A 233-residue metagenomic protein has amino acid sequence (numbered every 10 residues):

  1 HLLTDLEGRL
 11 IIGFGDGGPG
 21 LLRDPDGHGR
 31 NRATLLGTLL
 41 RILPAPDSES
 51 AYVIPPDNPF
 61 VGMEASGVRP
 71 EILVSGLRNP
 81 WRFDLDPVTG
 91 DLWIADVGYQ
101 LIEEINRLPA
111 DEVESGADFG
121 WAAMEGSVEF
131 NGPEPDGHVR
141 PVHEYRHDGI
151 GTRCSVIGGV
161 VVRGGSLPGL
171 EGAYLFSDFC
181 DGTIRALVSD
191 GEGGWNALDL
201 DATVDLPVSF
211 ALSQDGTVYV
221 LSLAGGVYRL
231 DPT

Functional and structural regions predicted by a protein language model:
H1-L3: Asp-box/WD-like beta-propeller blade repeats and closely related beta-sheet repeat scaffolds
D5-E7, S66, D215, A224: Acidic/polar residues in short coil/turn loops that connect beta-strands within repeat-based beta-sheet scaffolds
R9, G15-N196, L230: Beta-propeller domain segments
L77, G193-Q214: Conserved blade-ending motifs and adjacent loop-strand segments that build the rim/top face of beta-propeller domains
S209-T233: Blade-level signature of beta-propeller repeat domains, shared across WD40, Kelch, NHL, RCC1 and BNR/Asp-box propellers
